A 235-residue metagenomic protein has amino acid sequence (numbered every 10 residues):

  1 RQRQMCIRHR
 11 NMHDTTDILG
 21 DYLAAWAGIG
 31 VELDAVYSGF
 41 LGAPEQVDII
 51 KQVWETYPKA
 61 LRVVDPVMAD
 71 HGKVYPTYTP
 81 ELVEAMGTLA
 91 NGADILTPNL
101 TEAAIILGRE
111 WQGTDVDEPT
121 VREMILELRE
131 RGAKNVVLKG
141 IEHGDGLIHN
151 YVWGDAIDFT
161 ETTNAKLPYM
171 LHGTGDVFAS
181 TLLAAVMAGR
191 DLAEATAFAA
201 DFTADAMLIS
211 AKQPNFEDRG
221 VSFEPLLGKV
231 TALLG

Functional and structural regions predicted by a protein language model:
Q2-I7: Short, small-residue-biased leader/transition segments that mark boundaries at the very start of proteins
R10-W26: Glycine-rich, highly charged phosphate/nucleotide-binding loops
G28-T88: Glycine/small-residue-rich loop that forms an oxyanion/phosphate-binding "nest" at active or ligand-binding sites
T77-F159: Conserved phosphate/ATP/ADP-binding segment of small-molecule kinases
I105, Y169-L192, T196: Short, small-residue alpha-helix embedded
W111-T120, M187-A197: Short, charged, surface-exposed loops that flank catalytic or proteolytic processing sites
F159-G173: Short pre-catalytic strand/loop immediately N-terminal to key active-site residues, enriched for Gly-Thr
A193-G235: Charged C-terminal helix
